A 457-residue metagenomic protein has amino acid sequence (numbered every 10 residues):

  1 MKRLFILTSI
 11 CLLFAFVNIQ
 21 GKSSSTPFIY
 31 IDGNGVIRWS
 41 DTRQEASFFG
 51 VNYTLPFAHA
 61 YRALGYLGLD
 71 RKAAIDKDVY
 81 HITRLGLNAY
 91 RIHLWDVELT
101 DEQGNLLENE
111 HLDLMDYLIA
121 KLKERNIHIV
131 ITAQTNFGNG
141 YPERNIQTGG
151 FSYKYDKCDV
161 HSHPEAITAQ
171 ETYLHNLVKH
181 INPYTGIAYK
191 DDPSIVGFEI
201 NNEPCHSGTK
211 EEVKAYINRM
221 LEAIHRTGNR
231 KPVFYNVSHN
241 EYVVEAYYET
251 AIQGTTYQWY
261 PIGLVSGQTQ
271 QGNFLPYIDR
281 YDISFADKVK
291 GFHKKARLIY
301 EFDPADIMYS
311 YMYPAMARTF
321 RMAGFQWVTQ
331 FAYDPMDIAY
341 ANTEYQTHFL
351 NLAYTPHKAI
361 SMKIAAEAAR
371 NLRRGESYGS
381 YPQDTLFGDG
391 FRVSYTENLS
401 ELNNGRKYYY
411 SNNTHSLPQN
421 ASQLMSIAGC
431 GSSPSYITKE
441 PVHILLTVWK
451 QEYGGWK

Functional and structural regions predicted by a protein language model:
M1-S23: Bacterial Sec-dependent N-terminal signal peptides
T26-I252: Active-site mouth of glycoside hydrolases
I75, K214-R219, F274-I283, S310-A315: Well-ordered, non-membrane alpha-helical segments in soluble/globular domains
L99-Q103, G208, V243, V265-S266 (+2 more regions): Extracytoplasmic/secreted cell-surface and envelope-processing proteins
V233-F234, Y242-D306: Glycoside hydrolase catalytic-domain groove-lining segments
I252-D282, N351-G388: Glycan-recognition surfaces
S310-Q383: Substrate-binding cleft of secreted/luminal carbohydrate-active enzymes
R370, G375-K457: Long, low-hydrophobicity ectodomains and other hydrophilic envelope-associated domains
